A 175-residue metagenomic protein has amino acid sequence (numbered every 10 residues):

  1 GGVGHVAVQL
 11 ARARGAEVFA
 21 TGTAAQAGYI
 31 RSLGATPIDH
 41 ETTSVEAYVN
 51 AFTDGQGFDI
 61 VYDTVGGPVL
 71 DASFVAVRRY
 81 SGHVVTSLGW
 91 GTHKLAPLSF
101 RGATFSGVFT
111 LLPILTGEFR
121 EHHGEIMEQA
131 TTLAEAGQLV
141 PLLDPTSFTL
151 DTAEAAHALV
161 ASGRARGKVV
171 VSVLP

Functional and structural regions predicted by a protein language model:
G1-T42: Mid-domain Rossmann-like dinucleotide-binding core that forms the NAD(H)/NADP(H) cofactor-binding site
V3, A7, V49, A130 (+1 more regions): Aromatic/hydrophobic pocket-lining residues that form π-stacking "cages" and hydrophobic walls in ligand
A11, I30, V61, S73 (+3 more regions): Terminal peptide-recognition signature
A16, A35, G82, A103 (+1 more regions): Short glycine/serine/threonine/alanine-rich loop segments
T36-T43, P145-D151: Short acidic-hydrophobic, aromatic-tinged amphipathic segments that line or gate anion-handling sites
I38-S106: Glycine-rich cofactor phosphate-binding loops and adjacent beta1-alpha1 units of small-molecule cofactor enzyme domains
P97-P145: C-terminal substrate-binding/catalytic core of Rossmann-like NAD(P)-dependent dehydrogenases/reductases
Q138-L142, E154-P175: C-terminal capping/lid region of NAD(P)-dependent oxidoreductase domains
